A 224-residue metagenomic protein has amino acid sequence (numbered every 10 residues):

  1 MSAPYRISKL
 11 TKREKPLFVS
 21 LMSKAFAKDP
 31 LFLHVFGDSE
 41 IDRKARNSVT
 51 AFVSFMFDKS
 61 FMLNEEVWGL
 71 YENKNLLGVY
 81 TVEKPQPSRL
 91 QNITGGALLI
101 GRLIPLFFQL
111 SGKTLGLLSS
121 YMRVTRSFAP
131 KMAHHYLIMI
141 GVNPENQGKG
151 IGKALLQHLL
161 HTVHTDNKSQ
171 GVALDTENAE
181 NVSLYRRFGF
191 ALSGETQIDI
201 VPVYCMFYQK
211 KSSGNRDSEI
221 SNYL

Functional and structural regions predicted by a protein language model:
M1-P16, K24, I220: Conserved N-terminal entry element of GNAT/NAT acetyltransferase domains
E40-E66: Active-site rim helix/loop that mediates acceptor-substrate recognition in acyltransferases
M62-Y80: Conserved beta-hairpin
V79-I140: Conserved acyl-donor/pantetheine-binding loop and adjacent beta-alpha core of acyl/acetyltransferases and related
A133-H135, V163-E177: Conserved GNAT acetyl-CoA-binding A-motif
V142, G148-H161, R187: Conserved acetyl-CoA-binding loop-helix of GNAT-fold acetyltransferases
N167-K168, N178-E195, P202: Conserved active-site alpha-helix within GNAT-family acetyltransferase domains
Q170-A179, I198-L224: C-terminal "cap" of GNAT-fold acetyltransferases
